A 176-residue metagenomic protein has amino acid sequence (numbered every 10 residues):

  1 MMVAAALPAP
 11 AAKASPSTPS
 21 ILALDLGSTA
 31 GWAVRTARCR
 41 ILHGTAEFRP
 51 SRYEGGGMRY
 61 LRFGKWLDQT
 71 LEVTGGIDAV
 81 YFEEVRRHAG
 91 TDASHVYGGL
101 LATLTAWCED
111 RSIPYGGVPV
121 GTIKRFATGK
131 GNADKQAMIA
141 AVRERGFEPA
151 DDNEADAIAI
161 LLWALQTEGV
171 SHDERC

Functional and structural regions predicted by a protein language model:
M1-C176: Phosphate- and other anionic-substrate recognition elements at nucleic-acid/protein interfaces
